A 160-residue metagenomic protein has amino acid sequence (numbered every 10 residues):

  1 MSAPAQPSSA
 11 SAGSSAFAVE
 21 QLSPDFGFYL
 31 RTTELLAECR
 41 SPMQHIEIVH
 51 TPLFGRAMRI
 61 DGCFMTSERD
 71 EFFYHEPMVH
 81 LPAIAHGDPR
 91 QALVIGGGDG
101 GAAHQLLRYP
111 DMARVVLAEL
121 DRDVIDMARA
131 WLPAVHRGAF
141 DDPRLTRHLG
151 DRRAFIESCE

Functional and structural regions predicted by a protein language model:
S2-A57: N-terminal auxiliary segments of SAM/dcSAM-dependent transferases
P7-A18, S41, T66-E160: The AdoMet/dcAdoMet-binding core of the Class I SAM-like
